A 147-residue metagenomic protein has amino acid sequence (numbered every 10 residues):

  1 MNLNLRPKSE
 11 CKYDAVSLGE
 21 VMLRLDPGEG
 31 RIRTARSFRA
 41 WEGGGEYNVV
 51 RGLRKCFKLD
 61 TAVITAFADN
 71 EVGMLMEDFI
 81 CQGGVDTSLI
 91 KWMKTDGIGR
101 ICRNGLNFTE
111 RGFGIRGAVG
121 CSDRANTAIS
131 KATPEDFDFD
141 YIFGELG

Functional and structural regions predicted by a protein language model:
M1-S37: Positively charged, low-complexity intrinsically disordered leader regions
E10, R33, G44, I101-R103: A generic fold-level signal
A15, E46-V50, G73, G105: A general structural signal for well-ordered alpha-helical segments in protein cores
E20, G44-E46: Gly/Ser/Thr-rich helix-start
T34, F38-W41, I64: Residue-level "hotspot" positions that anchor or transmit function at local structural transition points
A40-G43, T87: Active-site cofactor/substrate anionic-group-binding motifs, chiefly glycine- and Lys/Arg-rich phosphate-binding loops
W41, N48-D60, Q82: Alpha-helix C-terminal capping segments
D60-G147: Conserved N-terminal subdomain of the carbohydrate kinase-like
